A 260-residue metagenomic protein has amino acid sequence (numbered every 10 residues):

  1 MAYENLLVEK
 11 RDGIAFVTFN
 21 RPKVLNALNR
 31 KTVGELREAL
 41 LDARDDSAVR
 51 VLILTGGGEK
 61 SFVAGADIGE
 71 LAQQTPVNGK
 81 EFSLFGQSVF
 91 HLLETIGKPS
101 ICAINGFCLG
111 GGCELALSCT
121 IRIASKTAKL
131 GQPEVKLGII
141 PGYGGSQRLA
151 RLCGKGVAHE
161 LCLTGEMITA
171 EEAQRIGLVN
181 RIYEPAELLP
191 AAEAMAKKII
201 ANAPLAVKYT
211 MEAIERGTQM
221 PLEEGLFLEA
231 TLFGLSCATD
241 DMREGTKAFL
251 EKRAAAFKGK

Functional and structural regions predicted by a protein language model:
M1-T55, V77, L84, H91: Conserved CoA-thioester-binding segment of acyl-CoA-metabolizing enzymes
M1-Y3, K247-K260: Terminal low-complexity tails and localization/encapsulation signals of metabolic enzymes
P22, I123-A128, V179-F227, G234-L235 (+2 more regions): C-terminal long alpha-helix characteristic of the crotonase
L41, G56-L92, C108, P221: Glycine- (often His-adjacent) and acidic-residue-rich active-site loop that binds/positions the CoA thioester
V89-T95, A103, L109-L163, I176 (+1 more regions): CoA-thioester-processing core
E166-E172: Acidic, divalent-metal-coordinating active-site segment for phosphoryl/phosphodiester hydrolysis, typified by short
